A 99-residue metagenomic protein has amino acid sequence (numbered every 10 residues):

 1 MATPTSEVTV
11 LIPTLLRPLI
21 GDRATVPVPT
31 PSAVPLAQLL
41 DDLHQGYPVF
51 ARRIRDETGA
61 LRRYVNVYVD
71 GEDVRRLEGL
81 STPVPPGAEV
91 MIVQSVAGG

Functional and structural regions predicted by a protein language model:
M1-G98: Ubiquitin-like/PB1-type beta-grasp interaction modules and other compact soluble beta-rich domains
